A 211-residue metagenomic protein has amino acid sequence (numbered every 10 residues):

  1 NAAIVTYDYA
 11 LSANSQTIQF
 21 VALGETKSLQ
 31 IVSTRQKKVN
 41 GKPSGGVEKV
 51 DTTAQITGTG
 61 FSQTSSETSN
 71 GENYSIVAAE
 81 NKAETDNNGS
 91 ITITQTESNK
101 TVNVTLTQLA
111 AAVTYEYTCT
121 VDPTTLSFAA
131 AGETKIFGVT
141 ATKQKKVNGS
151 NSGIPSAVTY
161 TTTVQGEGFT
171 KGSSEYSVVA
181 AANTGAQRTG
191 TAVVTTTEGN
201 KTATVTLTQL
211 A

Functional and structural regions predicted by a protein language model:
N1-Y7, V104-V113, V205-A211: Interdomain boundary/hinge segments at the C-termini of tandem beta-sandwich modules
A2-T34, T114-T142: Beta-sheet-dominated interaction scaffolds and their linkers
A13, Q36-S75, G138-T140, Q144-S177: Surface-exposed binding patches on compact interaction domains or structured appendages
S15, T26, N88, T101-N103 (+6 more regions): Surface-exposed or flexible loop/turn and strand-edge residues in extracellular/cell-surface modules
R35, E80, Q95-E97, K143 (+1 more regions): Surface-exposed loop/turn motifs at beta-strand-loop junctions within extracellular Ig-like and Fibronectin type III
G60, E97-N99, G166-G168, E198-N200: Solvent-exposed strand-loop boundary residues in beta-sheet-rich modules
A79-T85, A181-A186: Short, surface-exposed loop/turn segments at beta-strand-coil junctions that are enriched for proline with nearby
T85-E97, Q187-E198, V205: A short beta-strand micro-motif common to beta-rich folds, especially ectodomain repeats
